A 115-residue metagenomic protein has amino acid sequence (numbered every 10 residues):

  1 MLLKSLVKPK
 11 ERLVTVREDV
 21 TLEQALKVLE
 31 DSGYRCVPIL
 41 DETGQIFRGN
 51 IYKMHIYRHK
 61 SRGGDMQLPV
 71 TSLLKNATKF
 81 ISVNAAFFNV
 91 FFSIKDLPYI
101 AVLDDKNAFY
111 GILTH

Functional and structural regions predicted by a protein language model:
M1, V28, G44-Q45, S61-M66 (+2 more regions): Short, flexible segments with low predicted structural confidence
M1-L13, M66-T78: Bateman (tandem CBS) regulatory domains
V7-K8, E30, S61, L74 (+1 more regions): Alpha-helix boundary recognition
T15-Y34, I39-D41, K79-P98, V102-K106: The conserved cystathionine-beta-synthase
V20, I51, L68, A85 (+1 more regions): Short beta-to-alpha loop/turn elements within the nucleotide-binding domains of ABC transporters
Y34, P38, I46-R62, K95-A101 (+1 more regions): Short beta->alpha transition motifs characteristic of CBS
